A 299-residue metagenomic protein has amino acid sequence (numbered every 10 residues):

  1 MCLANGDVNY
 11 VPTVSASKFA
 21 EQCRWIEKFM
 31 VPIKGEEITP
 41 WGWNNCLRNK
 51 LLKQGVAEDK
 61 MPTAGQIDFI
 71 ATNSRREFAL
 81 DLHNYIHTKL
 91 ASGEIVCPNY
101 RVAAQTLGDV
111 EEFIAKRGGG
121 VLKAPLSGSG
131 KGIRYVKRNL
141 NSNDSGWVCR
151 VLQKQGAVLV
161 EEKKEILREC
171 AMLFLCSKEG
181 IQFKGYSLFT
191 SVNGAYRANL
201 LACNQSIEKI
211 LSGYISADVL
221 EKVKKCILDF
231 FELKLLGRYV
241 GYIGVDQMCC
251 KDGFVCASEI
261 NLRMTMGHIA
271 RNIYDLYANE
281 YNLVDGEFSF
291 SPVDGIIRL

Functional and structural regions predicted by a protein language model:
M1-L3: Histidine-anchored nucleotide/phosphate-binding helix
V11-E112, S127: Conserved N-proximal alpha/beta basic substrate-recognition cap immediately N-terminal to, or forming the N-lobe
N99-R101, G120-S145, R168-A171, N193-L211: Glycine-rich phosphate-binding loop of ATP-grasp-fold ATP-dependent ligases
I114-V136, G156-I166, V245, E259: ATP-grasp fold ATP-binding core
N143-A198, M248-C256, T265: Phosphate-binding site of ATP-dependent enzymes
F174-D229, N261-E287: ATP-dependent carboxylate/phosphate-activation module, predominantly the ATP-grasp catalytic core and closely related
F231-M266: Conserved metal-phosphate-binding beta-hairpin within the catalytic cores of diverse ATP-dependent phosphoryl-transfer
N282-L299: Short Lys/Arg-enriched alpha/beta "domain-start" segment
